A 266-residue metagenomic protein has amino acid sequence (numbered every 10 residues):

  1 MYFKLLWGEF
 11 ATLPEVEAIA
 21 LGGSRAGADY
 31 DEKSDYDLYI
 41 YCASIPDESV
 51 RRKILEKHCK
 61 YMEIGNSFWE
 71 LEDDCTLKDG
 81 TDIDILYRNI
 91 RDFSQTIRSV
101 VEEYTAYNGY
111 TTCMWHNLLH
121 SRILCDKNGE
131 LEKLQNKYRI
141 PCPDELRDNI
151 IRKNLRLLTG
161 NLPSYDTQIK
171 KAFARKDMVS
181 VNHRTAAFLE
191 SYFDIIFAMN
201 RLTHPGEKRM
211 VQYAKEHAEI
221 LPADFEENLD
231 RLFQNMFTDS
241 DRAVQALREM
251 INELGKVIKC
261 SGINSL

Functional and structural regions predicted by a protein language model:
M1-A20: Helical scaffold of the NTase/Pol beta-like nucleotidyltransferase catalytic core
K4-G8, S24-A26, E70: A generic local structural motif
L6-W7, R51-K53, L146-N149: A short alpha-helix capping/helix-coil boundary motif
G23-K57, E72-R88: Catalytic metal-binding acidic patch
A26-G27, I90-D92, L202-H204: Short, solvent-exposed loop/turn segments at secondary-structure junctions
E32-S34, T96-S99, M210: Short aromatic-enriched loop/helix-cap "lid" or pocket-rim segments at secondary-structure transitions that line
C59-A172: Conserved NTP/Mg2+-binding pocket subregion across the NTase superfamily
E130-L266: Conserved nucleotidyltransferase catalytic core and NTase-mimicking acidic/glycine-rich helix/loop elements in nucleic
